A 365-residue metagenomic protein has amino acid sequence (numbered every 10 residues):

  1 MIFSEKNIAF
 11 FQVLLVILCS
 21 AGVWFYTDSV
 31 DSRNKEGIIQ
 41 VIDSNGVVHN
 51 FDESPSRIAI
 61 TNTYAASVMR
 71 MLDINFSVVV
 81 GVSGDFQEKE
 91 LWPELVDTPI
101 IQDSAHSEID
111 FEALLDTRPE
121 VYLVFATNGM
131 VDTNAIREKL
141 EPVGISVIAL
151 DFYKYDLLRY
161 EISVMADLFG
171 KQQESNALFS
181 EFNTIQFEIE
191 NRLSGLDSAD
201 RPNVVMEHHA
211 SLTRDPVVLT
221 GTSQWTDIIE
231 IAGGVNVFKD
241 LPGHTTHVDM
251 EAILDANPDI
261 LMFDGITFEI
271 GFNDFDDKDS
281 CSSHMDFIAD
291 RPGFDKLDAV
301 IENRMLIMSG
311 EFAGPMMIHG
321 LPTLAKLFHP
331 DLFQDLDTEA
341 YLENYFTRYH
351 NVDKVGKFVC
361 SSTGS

Functional and structural regions predicted by a protein language model:
M1-S32: Secretory targeting signatures
R33-I38, V48-N50, D132-R214, F238 (+2 more regions): Extracytoplasmic substrate-binding proteins
S44-G46, I100-E112, Y153, L241-M250: Short helix-initiation/N-cap motifs at beta->coil->alpha
V48-P55, P93-Q102, I231-P242: A local structural motif
I60-T117, V121-M130: A short, structured surface patch at a secondary-structure boundary
Y64-S67, D85-E88, V121-Y122, T127-V131 (+6 more regions): Solvent-exposed loop/turn segments at secondary-structure junctions within structured extracellular/periplasmic domains
S83-D85, L219-H244, G265, R304-L306: His/Asp/Glu-enriched short active-site or ligand-binding loop at hydrolase and phosphoryl-transfer sites
Q224-W225, N236-A252, N257-D274: Pocket-lining segment of extracytoplasmic ligand-binding domains
